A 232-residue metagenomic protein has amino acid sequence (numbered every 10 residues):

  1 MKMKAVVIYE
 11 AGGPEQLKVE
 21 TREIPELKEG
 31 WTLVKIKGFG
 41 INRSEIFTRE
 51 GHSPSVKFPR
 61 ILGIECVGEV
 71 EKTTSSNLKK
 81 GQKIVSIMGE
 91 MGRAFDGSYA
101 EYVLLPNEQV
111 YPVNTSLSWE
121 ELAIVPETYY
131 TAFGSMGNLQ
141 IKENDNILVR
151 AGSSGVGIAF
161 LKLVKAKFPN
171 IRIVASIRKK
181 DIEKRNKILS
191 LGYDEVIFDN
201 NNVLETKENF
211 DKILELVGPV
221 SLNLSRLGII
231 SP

Functional and structural regions predicted by a protein language model:
E23-G40, H52-M91: Glycine-rich beta-strand-centered segment in the early N-terminal region that forms part of a ligand/cofactor-binding
T73, N77, R93, A175-K184 (+1 more regions): Short glycine/proline-centered loop/turn elements that form peptide/ligand docking sites
N77-L78, I141, I230: Short, well-ordered loop/turn sites that connect or cap secondary structure elements
Q82, E101, D145, D194 (+1 more regions): Conserved acidic residues
I87-A151: NAD(P)H dinucleotide-binding glycine-rich loop of Rossmann-like/cofactor-binding domains, especially the beta1-alpha1
A123-N201: Mid-domain Rossmann-like dinucleotide-binding core that forms the NAD(H)/NADP(H) cofactor-binding site
L189-P232: Glycine-rich cofactor phosphate-binding loops and adjacent beta1-alpha1 units of small-molecule cofactor enzyme domains
